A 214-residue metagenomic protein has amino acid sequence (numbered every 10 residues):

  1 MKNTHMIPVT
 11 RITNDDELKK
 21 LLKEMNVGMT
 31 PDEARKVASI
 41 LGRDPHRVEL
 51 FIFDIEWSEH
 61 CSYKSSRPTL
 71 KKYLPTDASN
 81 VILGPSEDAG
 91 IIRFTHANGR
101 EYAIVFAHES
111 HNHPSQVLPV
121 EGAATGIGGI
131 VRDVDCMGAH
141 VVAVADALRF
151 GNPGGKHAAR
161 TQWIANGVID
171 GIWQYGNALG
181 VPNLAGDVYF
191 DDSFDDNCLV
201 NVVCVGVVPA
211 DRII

Functional and structural regions predicted by a protein language model:
M1-R43, R47-L50, E56-E59: Helix-rich terminal scaffold detector
R35, L41-G42, V48-I214: Glycine-rich phosphate/pyrophosphate-binding loop regions near the starts of catalytic domains
